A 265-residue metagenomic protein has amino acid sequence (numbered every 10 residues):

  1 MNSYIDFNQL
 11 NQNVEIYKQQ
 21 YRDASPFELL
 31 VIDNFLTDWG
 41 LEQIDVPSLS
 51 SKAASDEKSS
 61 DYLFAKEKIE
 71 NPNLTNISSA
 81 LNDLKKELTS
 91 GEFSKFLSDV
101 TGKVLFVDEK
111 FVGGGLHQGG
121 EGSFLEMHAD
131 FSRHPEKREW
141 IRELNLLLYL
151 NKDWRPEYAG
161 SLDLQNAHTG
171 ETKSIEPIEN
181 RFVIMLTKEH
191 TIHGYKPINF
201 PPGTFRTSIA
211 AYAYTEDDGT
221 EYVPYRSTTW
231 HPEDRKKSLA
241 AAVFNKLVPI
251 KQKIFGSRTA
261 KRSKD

Functional and structural regions predicted by a protein language model:
I5, Q9, Y17-V100: Non-heme Fe(II)/2-oxoglutarate
V31, F106-F111, G115, I184-M185 (+1 more regions): A structural signal for short, well-ordered beta-strand segments and their strand-loop junctions that often border
T37, I77, L81, S90-S94 (+7 more regions): A structural signal for well-ordered alpha-helical scaffolds and beta->alpha junctions
S48, T101-L105, F255: A broad structural signal for alpha-helix termini and local helix breaks/kinks
K52-A54, V104-L105, K152-P156: Proline-centered turn/helix-capping motifs that create local helix->coil transitions or kinks
N76, E87-I141: Non-heme Fe(II) oxygenase catalytic core, chiefly the N-lobe of the double-stranded beta-helix
G122, D130-R142, K152-D265: Catalytic core of Fe(II)/2-oxoglutarate
N145-L147: Eukaryotic charged/polar low-complexity linker/IDR segments
